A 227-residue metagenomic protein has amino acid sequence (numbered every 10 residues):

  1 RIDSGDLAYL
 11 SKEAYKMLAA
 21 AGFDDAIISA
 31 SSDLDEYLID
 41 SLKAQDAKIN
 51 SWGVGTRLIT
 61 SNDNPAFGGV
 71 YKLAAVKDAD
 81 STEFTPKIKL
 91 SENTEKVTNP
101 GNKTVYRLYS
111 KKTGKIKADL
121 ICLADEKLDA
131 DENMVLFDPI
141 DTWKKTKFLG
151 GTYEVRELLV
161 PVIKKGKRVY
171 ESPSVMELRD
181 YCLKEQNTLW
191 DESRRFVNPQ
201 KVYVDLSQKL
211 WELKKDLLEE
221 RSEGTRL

Functional and structural regions predicted by a protein language model:
R1-S4, S29: Core alpha/beta catalytic barrel or barrel-like domain that forms the active/cofactor pocket in diverse metabolic
G5, K16-A21, A26, L34-L227: Gly/Ser/Thr/Ala-enriched C-terminal appendages of enzymes
Y9, E13: Conserved structured catalytic cores and adjacent interaction surfaces of nucleotide-binding/hydrolyzing enzymes
